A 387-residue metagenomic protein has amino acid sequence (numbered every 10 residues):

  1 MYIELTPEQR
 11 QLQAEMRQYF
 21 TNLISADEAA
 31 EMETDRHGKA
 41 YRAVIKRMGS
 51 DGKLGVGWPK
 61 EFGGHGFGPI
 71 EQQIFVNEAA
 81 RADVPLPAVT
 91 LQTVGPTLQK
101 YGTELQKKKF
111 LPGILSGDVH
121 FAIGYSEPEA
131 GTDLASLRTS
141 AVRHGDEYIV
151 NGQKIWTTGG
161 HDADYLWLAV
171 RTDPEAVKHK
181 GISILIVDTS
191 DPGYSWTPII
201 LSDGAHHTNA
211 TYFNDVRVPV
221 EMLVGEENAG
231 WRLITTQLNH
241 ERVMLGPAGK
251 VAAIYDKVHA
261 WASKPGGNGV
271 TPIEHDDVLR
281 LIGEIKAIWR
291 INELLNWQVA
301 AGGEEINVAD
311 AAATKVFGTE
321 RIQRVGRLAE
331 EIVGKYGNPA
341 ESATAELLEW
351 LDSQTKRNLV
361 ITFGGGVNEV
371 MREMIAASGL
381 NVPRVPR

Functional and structural regions predicted by a protein language model:
M1-V89, K109, G113-S116, A260 (+7 more regions): Amphipathic, small/basic residue-rich leader segments at the start of a protein or domain
Y2, I74-F75, T93, W231-H240 (+2 more regions): Glycine-rich phosphate/cofactor-binding loops in nucleotide/flavin-utilizing enzymes
Y2-P7, Q11, Y194-N292, I361: Glycine-rich beta->alpha junctions and the first turn(s) of the following alpha-helix
E28-R36, G267-I273, L279, W289-T344: C-terminal helix-coil-helix/basic helical segment that borders enzyme active sites and/or dimer interfaces and provides
G49-G117, G159-Y165, W289, N296 (+4 more regions): Internal helix-loop-helix
G117-Y125, A169: A short, Trp-centered hydrophobic/proline-enriched beta-strand micro-motif
T139-V142: A structural signal for short hydrophobic beta-strand segments in well-ordered beta-sheet cores
D146-E147, N151-T197: A short core secondary-structure module
